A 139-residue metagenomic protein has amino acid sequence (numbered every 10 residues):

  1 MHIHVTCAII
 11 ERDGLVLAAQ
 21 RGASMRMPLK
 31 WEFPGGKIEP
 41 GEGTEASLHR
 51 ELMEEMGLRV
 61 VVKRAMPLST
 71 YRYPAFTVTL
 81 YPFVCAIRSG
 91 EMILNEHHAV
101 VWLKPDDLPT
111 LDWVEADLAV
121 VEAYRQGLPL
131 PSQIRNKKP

Functional and structural regions predicted by a protein language model:
M1-L17, K37, L68: Conserved N-terminal beta-strand and adjoining loop/helix that marks the start of the Nudix/MutT-like hydrolase domain
H4-T6, G14, V78-Y81, H98: Change "...and in nucleic-acid phosphodiester-cleaving endonucleases..." to "...and in nucleic-acid processing enzymes
I10-E11, A18, C85-I87, W102: Conserved hydrophobic "DFG−1" position in protein kinase catalytic cores
M25-L29: A conserved beta-turn-beta hairpin within the catalytic core of GNAT-like acetyltransferases that forms part
F33-A65, K104: The catalytic Nudix box helix
R59, S69-M92, V101, Y124: Active-site-adjacent beta-strand/loop module that shapes the phosphate/pyrophosphate-binding cleft
V84, I93-R125: NUDIX/MutT-family hydrolases
S132-P139: Short, basic, low-complexity termini and linkers enriched in Ser/Thr/Gly/Pro that act as targeting/leader peptides
